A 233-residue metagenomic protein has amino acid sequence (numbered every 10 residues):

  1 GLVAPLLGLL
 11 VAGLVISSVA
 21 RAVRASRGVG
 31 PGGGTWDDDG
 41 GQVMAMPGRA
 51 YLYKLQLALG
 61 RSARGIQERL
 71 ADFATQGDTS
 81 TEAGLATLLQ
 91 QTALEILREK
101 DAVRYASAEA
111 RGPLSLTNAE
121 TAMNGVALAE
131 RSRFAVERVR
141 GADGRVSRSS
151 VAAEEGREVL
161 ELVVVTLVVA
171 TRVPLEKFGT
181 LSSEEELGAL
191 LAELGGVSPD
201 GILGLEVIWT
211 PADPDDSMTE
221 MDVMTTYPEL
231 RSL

Functional and structural regions predicted by a protein language model:
G1-G30: Alpha-helical transmembrane anchor segments and their immediate juxtamembrane flanks, especially terminal single-pass
R27-L52, A63: Membrane-interface amphipathic/juxtamembrane segments adjacent to transmembrane helices
A50-P228: Structured extramembrane domains adjacent to transmembrane segments
